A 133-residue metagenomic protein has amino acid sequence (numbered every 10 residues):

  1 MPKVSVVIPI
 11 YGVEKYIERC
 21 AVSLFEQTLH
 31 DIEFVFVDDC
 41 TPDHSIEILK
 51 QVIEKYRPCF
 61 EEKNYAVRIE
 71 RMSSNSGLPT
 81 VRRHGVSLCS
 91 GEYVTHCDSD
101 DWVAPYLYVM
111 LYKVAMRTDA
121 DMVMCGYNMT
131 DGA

Functional and structural regions predicted by a protein language model:
M1-A133: Nucleotide-sugar donor-binding/catalytic module of glycosyltransferases that assemble extracellular/cell-envelope
